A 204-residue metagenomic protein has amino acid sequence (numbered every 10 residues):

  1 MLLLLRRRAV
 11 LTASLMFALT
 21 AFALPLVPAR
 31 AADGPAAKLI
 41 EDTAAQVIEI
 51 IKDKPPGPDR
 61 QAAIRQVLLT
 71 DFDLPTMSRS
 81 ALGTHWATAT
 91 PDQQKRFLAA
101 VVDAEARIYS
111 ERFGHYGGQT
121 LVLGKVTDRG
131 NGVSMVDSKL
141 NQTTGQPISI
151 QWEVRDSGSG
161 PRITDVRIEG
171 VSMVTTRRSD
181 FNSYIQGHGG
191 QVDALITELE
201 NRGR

Functional and structural regions predicted by a protein language model:
M1-L5, A18-T20: Secretory targeting signals
R6-L15: N-terminal export leaders
L24-A31: Sec/Tat signal peptide C-region and signal peptidase I cleavage site
D33-Y109: Early exported N-terminus immediately downstream of N-terminal targeting peptides
R79-H85, G114-T120, S183-I185: Juxtamembrane/interface motifs at transmembrane-helix termini
R107-I148, E198-R204: Surface-exposed, charged secondary-structure patches
P147-T175: Short beta-strand edge/turn micro-motifs at domain boundaries
D165-R204: Low-complexity, intrinsically disordered terminal/linker segments enriched in charged and Gly/Pro repeats
